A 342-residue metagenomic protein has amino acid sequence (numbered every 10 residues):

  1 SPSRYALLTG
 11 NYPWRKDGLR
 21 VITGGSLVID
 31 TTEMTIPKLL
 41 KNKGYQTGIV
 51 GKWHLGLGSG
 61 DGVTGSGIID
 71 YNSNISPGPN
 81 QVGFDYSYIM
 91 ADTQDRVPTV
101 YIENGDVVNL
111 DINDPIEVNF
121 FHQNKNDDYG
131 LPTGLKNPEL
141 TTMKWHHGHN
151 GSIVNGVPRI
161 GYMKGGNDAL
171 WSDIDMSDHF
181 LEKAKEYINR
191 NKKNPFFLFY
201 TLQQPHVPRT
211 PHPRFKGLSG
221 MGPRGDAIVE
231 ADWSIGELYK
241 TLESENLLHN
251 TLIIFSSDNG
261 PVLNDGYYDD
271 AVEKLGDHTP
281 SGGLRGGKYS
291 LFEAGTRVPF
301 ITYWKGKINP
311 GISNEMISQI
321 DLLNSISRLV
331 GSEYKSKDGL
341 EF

Functional and structural regions predicted by a protein language model:
S1-F342: Formylglycine-dependent sulfatase
